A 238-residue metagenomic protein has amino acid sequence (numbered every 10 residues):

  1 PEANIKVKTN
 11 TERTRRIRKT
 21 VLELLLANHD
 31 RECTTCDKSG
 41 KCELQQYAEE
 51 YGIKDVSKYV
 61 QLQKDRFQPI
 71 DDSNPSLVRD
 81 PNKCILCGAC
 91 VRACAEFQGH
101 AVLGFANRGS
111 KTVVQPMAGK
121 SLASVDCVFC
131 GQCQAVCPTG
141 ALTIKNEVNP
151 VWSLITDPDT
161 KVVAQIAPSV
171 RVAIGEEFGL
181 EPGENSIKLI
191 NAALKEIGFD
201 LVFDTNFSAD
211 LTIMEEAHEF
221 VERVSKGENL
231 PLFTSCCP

Functional and structural regions predicted by a protein language model:
P1-F129, A135, L142-D157, K161: Fe-S ferredoxin-like electron-transfer domains and their immediately adjacent linker/connector regions across
P1-L26, T34-E43, K145-P238: Iron-sulfur-associated redox domains of electron-transfer enzymes in respiratory and anaerobic energy metabolism
C133-V136, G227: Short, surface-exposed connector motifs at secondary-structure boundaries
